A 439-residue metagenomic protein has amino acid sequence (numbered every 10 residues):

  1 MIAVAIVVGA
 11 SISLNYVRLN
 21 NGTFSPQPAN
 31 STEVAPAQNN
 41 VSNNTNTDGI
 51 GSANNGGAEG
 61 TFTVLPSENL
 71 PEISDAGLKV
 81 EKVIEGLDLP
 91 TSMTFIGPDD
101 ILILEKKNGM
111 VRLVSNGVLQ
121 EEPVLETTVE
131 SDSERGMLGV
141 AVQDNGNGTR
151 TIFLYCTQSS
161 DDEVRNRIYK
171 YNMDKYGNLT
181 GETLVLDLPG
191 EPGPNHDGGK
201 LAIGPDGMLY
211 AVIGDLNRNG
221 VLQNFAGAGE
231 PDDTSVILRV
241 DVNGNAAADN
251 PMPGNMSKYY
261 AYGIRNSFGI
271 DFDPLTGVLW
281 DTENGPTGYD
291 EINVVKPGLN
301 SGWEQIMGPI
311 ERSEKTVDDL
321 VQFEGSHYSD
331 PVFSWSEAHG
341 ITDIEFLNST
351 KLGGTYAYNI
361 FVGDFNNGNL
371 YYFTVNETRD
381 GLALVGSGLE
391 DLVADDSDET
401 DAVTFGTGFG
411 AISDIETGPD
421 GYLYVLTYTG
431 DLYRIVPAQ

Functional and structural regions predicted by a protein language model:
D48-I73, R135-M137, N145-N147, D215-A402 (+1 more regions): Beta-propeller domain segments
K82-D88, V124-D132, V185-P192, P253-G254 (+3 more regions): Surface loop/turn motifs at the tips and blade-to-blade linkers of beta-strand repeat domains
S92, G139, K200, N266-G269 (+2 more regions): Conserved beta-strand position repeated once per blade in WD40 beta-propeller domains
I96-P98, V142-G148, I203-G207, P274-T276 (+2 more regions): Residue-level detector of Asp-centered blade-edge/turn motifs that repeat once per structural unit in beta-propeller
L102-L104, L154-Y155, Y210-V212, D281-T282 (+2 more regions): Residue position within the beta-strands of beta-propeller blades
L119-D144: Blade-loop segments of beta-propeller domains
V164-A202: Asp-box/WD-like beta-propeller blade repeats and closely related beta-sheet repeat scaffolds
I412-Q439: Blade-level signature of beta-propeller repeat domains, shared across WD40, Kelch, NHL, RCC1 and BNR/Asp-box propellers
